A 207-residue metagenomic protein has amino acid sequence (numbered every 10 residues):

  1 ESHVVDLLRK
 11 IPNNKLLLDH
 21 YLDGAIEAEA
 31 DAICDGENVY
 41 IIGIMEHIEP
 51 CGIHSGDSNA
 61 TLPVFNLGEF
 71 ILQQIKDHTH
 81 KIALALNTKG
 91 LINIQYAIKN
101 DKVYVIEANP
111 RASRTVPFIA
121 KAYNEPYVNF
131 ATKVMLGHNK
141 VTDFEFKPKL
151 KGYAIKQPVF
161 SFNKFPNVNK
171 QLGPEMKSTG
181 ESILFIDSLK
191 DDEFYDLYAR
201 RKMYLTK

Functional and structural regions predicted by a protein language model:
E1-K207: ATP-dependent carboxylate activation and anion-phosphoryl transfer catalytic cores that bind Mg-ATP to form
